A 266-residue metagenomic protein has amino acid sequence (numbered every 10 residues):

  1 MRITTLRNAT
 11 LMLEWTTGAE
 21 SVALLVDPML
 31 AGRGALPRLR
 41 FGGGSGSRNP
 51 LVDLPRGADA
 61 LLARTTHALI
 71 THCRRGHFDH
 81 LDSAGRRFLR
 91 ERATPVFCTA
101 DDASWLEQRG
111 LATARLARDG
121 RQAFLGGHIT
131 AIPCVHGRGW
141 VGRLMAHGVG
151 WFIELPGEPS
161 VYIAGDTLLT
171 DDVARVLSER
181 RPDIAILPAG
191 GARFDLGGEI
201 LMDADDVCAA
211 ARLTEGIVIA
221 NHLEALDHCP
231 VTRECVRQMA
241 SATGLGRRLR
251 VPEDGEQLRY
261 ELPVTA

Functional and structural regions predicted by a protein language model:
M1-R2, R90-V96, P159-V161: Short active-site oxyanion
I3-T5, G46-R56, H77-H80, A112-T113 (+2 more regions): Short gly/ser/thr-rich secondary-structure transition/capping motifs
T5-V22, A123-D183: Catalytic core of the metallo-beta-lactamase
E20-C73, H80-R87, G139, L169-E179: Pre-active-site segment of Zn-dependent metallo-hydrolases
L25-D27, T65-D79, F97-T99, V161-T167 (+3 more regions): Active-site neighborhood of phospho(di)ester-bond hydrolases with catalytic His/Asp-centered motifs
A31-G34, C73-H80, A103-L106, G120-A123 (+5 more regions): Active-site environment of divalent metal-dependent phosphoester hydrolases
T94-E158, Q238-P263: Metallo-beta-lactamase
D101, L168-D254: Cap/insert and terminal regions of metallo-dependent hydrolase folds
